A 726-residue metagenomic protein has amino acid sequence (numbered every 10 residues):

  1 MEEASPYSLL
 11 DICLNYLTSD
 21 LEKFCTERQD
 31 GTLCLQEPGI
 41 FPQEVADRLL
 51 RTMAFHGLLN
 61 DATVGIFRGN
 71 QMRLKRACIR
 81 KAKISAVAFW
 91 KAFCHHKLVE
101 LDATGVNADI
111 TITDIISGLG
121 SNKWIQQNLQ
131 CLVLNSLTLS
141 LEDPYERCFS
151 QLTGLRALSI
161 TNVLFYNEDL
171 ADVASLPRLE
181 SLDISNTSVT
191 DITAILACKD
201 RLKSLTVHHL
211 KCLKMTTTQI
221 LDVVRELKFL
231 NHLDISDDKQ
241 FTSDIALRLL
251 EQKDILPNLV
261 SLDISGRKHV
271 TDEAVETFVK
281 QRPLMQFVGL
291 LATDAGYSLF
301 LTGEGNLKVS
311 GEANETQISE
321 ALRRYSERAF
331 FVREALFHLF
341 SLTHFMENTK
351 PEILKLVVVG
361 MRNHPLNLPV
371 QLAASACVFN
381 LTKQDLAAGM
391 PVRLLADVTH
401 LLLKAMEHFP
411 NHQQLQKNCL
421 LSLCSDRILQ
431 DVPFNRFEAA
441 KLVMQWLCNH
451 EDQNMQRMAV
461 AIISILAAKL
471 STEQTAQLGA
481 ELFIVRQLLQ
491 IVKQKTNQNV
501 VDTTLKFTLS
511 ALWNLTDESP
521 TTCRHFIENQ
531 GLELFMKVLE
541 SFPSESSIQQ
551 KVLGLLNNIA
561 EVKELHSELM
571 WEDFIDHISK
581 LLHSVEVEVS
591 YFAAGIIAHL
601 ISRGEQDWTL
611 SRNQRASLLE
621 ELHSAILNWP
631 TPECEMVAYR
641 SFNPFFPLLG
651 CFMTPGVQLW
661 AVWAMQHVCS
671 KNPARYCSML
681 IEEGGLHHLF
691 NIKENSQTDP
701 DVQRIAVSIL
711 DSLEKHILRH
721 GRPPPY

Functional and structural regions predicted by a protein language model:
E2-F24, Q281-P283, G289-L354, L718 (+1 more regions): N-terminal "cap/leader" segments of large eukaryotic alpha-helical scaffolds
S19-S140, C148-T161: LRR N-terminal entry segment and analogous cap-like coil->beta motifs
E37-G39, A62-Q71, V87-K97, I115-N128 (+12 more regions): Leucine-rich repeat
H56-D61, K81-F89, N107-S117, S136-P144 (+17 more regions): Short, solvent-exposed loop/turn at the beta-strand->alpha-helix junction within individual leucine-rich repeat
C78, K97-G105, N128-V133, S159 (+5 more regions): Conserved positional slot within leucine-rich repeat
H95, Q126, L152, L176 (+14 more regions): Core helices of alpha-solenoid repeat scaffolds
I125-Q130, S150-R156, A174-E180, K203 (+22 more regions): Alpha-helical solenoid repeats of the armadillo/HEAT superfamily in eukaryotic scaffolding/adaptor proteins
S319-R323, E327, K355-L366, H400-N411 (+8 more regions): HEAT/HEAT-like alpha-solenoid repeats
